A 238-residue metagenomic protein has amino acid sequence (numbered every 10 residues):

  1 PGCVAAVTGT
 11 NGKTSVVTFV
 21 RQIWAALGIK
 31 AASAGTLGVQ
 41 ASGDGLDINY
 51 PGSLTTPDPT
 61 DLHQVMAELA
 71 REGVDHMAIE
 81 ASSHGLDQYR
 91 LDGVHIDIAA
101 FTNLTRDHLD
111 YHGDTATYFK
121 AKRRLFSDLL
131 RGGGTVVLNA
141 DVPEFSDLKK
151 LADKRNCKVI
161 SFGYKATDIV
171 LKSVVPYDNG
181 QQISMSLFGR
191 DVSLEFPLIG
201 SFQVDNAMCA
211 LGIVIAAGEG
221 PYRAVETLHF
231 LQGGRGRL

Functional and structural regions predicted by a protein language model:
P1-A140, S146-C157, A217: Phosphate-binding loop of NTP-binding sites
H112-F119, R123, G134, V142 (+1 more regions): Adenine nucleotide phosphate-binding catalytic loops in nucleotide-utilizing enzymes
